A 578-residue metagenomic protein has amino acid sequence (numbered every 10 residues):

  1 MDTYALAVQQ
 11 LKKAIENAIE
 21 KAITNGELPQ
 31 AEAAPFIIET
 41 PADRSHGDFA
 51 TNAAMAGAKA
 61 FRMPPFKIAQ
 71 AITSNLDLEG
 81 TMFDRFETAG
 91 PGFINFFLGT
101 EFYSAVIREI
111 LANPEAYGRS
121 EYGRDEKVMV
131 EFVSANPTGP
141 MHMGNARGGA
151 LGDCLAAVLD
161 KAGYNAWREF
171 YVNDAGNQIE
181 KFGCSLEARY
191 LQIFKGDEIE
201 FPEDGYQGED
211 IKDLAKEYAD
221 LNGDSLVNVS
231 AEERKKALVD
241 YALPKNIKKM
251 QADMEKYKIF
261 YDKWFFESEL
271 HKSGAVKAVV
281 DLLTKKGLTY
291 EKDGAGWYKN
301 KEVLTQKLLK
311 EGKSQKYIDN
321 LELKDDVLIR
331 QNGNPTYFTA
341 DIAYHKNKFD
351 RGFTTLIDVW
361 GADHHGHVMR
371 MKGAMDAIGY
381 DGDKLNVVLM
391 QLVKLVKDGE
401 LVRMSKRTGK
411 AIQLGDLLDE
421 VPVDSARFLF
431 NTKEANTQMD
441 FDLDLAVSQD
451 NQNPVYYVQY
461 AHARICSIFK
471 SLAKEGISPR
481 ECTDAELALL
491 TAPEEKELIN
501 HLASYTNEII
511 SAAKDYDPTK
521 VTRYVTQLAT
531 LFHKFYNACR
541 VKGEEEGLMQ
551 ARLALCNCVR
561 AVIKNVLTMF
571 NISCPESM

Functional and structural regions predicted by a protein language model:
D2-S104, E115, R119-M578: Non-catalytic interaction-recognition regions
A105-I110: Short, charged, solvent-exposed linker or helix-capping segments at domain edges/interfaces that act as flexible hinges
